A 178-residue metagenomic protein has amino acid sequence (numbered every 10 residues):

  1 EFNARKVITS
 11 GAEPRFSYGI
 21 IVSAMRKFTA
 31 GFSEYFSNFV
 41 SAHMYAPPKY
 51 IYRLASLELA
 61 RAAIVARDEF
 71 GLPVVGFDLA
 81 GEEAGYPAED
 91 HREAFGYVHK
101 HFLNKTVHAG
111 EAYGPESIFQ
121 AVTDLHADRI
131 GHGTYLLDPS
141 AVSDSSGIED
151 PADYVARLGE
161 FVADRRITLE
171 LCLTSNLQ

Functional and structural regions predicted by a protein language model:
E1, A12-E13, V22-F32: A metal-dependent hydrolase metal-coordination microenvironment
R5, A12-G19, F36-G76, G85-V107 (+2 more regions): Histidine/acidic residue-rich metal-binding segments in metalloenzymes
I21-T29, A80-A84, H108-G114, G133-Y135 (+1 more regions): Active-site beta-loop-alpha junctions enriched in small/polar residues
R129-S140: Glycine-rich phosphate-binding active-site loops on the catalytic face of alpha/beta enzymes
S140-S145, Q178: Flexible glycine/acidic-rich beta-alpha junction loops that bind and position SAM and/or redox cofactors in anaerobic
